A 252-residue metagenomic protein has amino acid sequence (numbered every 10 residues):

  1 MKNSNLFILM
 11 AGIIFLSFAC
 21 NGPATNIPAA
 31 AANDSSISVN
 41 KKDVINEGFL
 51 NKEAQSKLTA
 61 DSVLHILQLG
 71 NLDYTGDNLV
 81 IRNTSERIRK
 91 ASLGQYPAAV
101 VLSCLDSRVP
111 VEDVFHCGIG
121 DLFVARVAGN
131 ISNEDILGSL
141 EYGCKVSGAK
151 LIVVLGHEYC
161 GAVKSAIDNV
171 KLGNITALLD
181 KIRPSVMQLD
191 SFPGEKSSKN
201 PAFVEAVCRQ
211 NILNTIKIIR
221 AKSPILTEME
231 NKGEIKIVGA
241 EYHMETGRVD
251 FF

Functional and structural regions predicted by a protein language model:
M1-I8: Bacterial N-terminal signal peptides that target proteins for export
L16-A19: C-terminal motif of bacterial Sec signal peptides marking the signal peptidase cleavage site
N21-G94, G120, G129-S147, K164-F252: Divalent-metal-activated hydrolytic enzyme cores
Y96-V163: Small-residue-enriched, tightly packed secondary-structure blocks
